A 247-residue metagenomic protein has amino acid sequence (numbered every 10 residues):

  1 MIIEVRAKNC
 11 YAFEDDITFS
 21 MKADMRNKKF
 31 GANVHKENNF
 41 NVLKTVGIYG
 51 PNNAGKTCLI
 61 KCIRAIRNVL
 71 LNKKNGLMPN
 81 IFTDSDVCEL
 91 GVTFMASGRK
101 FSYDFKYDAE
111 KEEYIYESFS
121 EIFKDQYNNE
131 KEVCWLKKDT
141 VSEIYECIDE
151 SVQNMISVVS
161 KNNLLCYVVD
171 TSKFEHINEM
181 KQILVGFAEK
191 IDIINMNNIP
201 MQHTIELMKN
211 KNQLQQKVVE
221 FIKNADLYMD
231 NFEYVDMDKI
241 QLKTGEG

Functional and structural regions predicted by a protein language model:
M1-A65: Pre-Walker A-like glycine/lysine-rich segment at the N-terminus of P-loop NTPase domains
I2, D16, E89-G91, S102 (+1 more regions): Broad gene-expression machinery/nucleic-acid interaction feature
I3-V5, C88-L90, G98-K100, L214-K217: Short alpha-helical segments and helix-capping/turn motifs at coil-helix boundaries
R6, S20-K22, T93, K106 (+1 more regions): Residues in well-ordered beta-strands of folded domains
A7, V92-G98, S120-D125: Short acidic, glycine-rich loop/turn motifs
E14-D16, K100-S102, E130-V133: Short, mixed charged/polar active-site loops that provide acid/base catalysis or chelate metal/phosphate cofactors
N39-N41, G47, P51, I60-E110: Conserved P-loop NTP-binding catalytic core
K106-G245: Electropositive, glycine-dotted interaction segments that contact anionic polymers or phosphate-rich ligands
